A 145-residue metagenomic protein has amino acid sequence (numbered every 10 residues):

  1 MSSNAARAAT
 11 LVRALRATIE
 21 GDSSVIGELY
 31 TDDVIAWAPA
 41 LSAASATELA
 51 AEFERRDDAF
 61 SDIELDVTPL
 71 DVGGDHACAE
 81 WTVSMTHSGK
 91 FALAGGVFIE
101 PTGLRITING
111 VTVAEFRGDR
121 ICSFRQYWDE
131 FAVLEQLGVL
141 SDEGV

Functional and structural regions predicted by a protein language model:
M1-V145: C-terminal and inter-domain tail/linker signature
